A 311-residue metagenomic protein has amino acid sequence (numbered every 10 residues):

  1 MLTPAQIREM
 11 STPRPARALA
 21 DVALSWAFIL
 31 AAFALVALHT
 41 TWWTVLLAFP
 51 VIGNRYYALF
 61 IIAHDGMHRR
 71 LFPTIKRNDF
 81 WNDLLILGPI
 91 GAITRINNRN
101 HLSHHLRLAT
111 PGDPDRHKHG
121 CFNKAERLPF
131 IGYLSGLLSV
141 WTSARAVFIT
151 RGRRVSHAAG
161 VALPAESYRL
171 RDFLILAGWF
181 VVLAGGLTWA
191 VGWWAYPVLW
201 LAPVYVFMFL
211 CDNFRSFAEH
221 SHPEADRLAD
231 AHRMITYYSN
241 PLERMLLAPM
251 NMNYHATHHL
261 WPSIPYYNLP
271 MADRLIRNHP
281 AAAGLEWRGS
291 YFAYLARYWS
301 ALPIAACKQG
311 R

Functional and structural regions predicted by a protein language model:
M1-I52, I62, L87-V198, Y266-R311: Non-catalytic, topology-defining segments of multipass membrane proteins
A32, M67, L71-F72, R227 (+1 more regions): Active-site-flanking alpha-helical
G53-A63, R95, V140-V147, W200-L228: Transmembrane alpha-helical segments that form the membrane-embedded catalytic/substrate-channel core of multi-pass
L59-H68, N97-A109, S216-H222, P249-I264: Histidine-centered catalytic micro-motifs
I62-W81, G112-H119: Aspartate-rich (DDxxD/NDxxD/DxxxD) Mg2+/diphosphate-binding motifs and their adjoining helix-loop segments
D79, D83-L84, D226-S239: Membrane-cytosol interface motif
R233-N251: Cytosolic juxtamembrane regulatory segments of multi-pass membrane proteins
